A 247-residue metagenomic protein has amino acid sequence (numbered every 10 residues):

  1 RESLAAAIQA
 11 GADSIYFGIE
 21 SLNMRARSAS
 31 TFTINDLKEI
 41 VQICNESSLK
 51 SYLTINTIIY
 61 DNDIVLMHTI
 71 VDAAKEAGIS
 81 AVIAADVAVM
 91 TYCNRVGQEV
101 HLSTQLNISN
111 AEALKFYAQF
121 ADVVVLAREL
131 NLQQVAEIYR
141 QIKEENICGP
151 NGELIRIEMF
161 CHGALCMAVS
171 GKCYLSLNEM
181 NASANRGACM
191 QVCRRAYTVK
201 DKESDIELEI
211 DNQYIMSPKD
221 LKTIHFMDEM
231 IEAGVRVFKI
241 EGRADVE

Functional and structural regions predicted by a protein language model:
R1-I108, E112, V125, Q133-V135 (+2 more regions): Active-site pocket-lining/capping segments in soluble small-molecule metabolic enzymes
F120-D122: A cross-taxonomic marker for long C-terminal extensions/tails that follow the last structured domain
